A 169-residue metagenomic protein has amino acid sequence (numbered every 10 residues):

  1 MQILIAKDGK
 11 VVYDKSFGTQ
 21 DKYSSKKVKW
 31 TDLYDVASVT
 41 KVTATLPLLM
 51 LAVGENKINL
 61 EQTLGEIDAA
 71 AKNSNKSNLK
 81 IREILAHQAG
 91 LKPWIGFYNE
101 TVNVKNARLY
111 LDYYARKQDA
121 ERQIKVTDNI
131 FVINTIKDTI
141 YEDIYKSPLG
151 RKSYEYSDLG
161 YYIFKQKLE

Functional and structural regions predicted by a protein language model:
M1-V36, K57-N59, K137-S147: Short, conserved catalytic-motif segment at the N-terminal edge
D8-K10, H87-G90, N129-T135: Glycine-rich, acidic and aromatic/proline-enriched surface loops and short helix-turn segments that act as binding
V11, G18, K22, V42 (+2 more regions): Solvent-exposed loop/turn segments at secondary-structure junctions within structured extracellular/periplasmic domains
W30, D35-V39, G54-V104, Y145-K146 (+2 more regions): Active-site helix/loop module of the DD-peptidase/beta-lactamase fold, centered on the serine-lysine SxxK catalytic
L33, I95-E100, V104-E169: Catalytic-site signature segments of enzymes, centered on catalytic residues
V39-L46, N78, Y156-Y161: Short alpha-helical patches at coil-to-helix transitions and adjacent helical residues in well-structured domains
P47-K57, Y162-E169: Short glycine/serine- and small hydrophobic-enriched flexible loop segments
